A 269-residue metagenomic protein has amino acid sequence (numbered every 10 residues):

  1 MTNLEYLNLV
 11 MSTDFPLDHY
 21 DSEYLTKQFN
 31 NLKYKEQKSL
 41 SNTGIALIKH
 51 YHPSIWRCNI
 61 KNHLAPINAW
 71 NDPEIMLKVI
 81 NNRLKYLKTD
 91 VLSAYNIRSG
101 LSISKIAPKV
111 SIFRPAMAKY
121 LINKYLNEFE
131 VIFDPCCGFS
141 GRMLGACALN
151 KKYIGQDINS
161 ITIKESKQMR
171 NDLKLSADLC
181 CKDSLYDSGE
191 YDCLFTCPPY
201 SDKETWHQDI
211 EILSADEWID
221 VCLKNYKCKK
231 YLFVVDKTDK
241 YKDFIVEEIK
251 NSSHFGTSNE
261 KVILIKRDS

Functional and structural regions predicted by a protein language model:
M1-A46, Y51, I55-A69, E74-S269: Class I S-adenosyl-L-methionine-dependent methyltransferase catalytic core
